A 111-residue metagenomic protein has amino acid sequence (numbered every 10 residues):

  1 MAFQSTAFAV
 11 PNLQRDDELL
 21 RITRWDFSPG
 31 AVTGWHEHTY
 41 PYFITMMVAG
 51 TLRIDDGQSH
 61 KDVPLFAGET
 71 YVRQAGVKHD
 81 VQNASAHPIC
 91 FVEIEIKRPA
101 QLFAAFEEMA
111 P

Functional and structural regions predicted by a protein language model:
M1-D16: Transition segment at domain starts
R15, S59-G76: Short acidic-glycine-tyrosine-enriched beta hairpin
R21-H38, D55, Q74: Conserved short histidine dyad/triad with adjacent acidic residue
T33-W35, R53-I54, K78-S85: Short beta-strand His + acidic residue motifs that chelate non-heme Fe in jelly-roll/DSBH and cupin folds
E37-R53: Short, conserved beta-strand element in jelly-roll/cupin
G76-P99: Ligand-binding loop in jelly-roll beta-barrel domains
L102-P111: Extracytoplasmic/periplasmic copper-protein system
